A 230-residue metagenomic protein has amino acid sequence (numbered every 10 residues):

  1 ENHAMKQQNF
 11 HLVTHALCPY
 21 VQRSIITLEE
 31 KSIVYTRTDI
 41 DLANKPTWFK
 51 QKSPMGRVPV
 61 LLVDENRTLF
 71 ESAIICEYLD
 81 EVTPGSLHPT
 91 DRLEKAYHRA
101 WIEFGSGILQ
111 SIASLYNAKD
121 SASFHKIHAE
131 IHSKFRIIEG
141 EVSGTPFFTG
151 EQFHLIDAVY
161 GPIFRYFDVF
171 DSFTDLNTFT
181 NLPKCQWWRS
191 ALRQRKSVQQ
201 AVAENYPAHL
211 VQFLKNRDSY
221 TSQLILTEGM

Functional and structural regions predicted by a protein language model:
N2-F148, R217-T221, I225-M230: GST-like domain detector, emphasizing the conserved glutathione-binding G-site in the N-terminal thioredoxin-like
R23, A100, F104, I137 (+3 more regions): Alpha-helical scaffold segments in carbohydrate-active enzymes
D64, G161, E204: Conserved residues at the C-terminal ends of beta-strands
D80-P84, S106, S143, F164 (+4 more regions): Hydrophobic/aromatic-lined pockets within catalytic cores
S111, Y166, K196-A201, N205-M230: Non-globular targeting/processing and membrane-anchoring segments
Y116, V142, L192-R193, V202: Hydrophobic residues in alpha-helical segments
G150-T174, T178-W187, L192: GST superfamily/GST-like fold recognition
